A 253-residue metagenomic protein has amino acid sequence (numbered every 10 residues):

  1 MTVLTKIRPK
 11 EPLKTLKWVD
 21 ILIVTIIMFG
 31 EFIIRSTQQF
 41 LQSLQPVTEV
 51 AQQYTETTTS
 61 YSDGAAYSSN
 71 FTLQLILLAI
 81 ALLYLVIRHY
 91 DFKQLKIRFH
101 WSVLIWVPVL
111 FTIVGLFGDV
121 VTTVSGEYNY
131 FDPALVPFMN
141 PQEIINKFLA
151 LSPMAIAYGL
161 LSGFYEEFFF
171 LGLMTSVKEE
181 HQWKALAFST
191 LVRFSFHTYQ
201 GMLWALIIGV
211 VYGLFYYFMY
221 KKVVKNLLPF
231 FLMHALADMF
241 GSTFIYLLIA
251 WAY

Functional and structural regions predicted by a protein language model:
T2-M28, Y61-A66, H89-V120, K178 (+1 more regions): Interfacial transmembrane-helix boundary/kink motif in multi-pass membrane proteins
L16-V24, A66, N70-Q74, F99 (+6 more regions): Residue-level signature of transmembrane alpha-helical entry/exit and packing/kink sites in multi-pass membrane
W18-H89: Alpha-helical transmembrane segments in multi-pass membrane proteins
I27-Q38, L73, L77-L78, L110-G118 (+4 more regions): Alpha-helical transmembrane segments of multipass membrane proteins
F40-V47, V86-K93, T123-F131, T175 (+4 more regions): Transmembrane helix-loop junctions in multipass membrane proteins, especially transporters and channels
V47-G64, Y90-S162, W251-Y253: Juxtamembrane helix-loop-helix connectors linking adjacent transmembrane helices in multi-pass membrane enzymes
L83-L95, Y165-L171: Internal transmembrane alpha-helix with an interfacial aromatic "cap," most often the third helix
T112, L116, K147-Y253: Transmembrane helix-loop-helix hairpins at the membrane interface of multi-pass integral membrane proteins
